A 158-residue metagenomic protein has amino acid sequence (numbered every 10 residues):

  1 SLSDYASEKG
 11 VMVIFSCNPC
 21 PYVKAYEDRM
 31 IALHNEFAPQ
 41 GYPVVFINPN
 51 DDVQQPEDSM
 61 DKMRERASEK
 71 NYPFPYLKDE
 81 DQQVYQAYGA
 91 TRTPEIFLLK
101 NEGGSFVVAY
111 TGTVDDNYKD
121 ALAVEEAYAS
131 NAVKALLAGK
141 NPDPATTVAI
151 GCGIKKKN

Functional and structural regions predicted by a protein language model:
S1-S7, T111-N158: Non-globular targeting/processing and membrane-anchoring segments
L2-K24, V44, V133: Short active-site neighborhood of thiol/selenol oxidoreductases, capturing the structured segment around
E8-V11, P39-V44, N71-P75: Loop/turn elements at helix/coil->beta-strand transitions in domains of secreted/extracellular proteins
I14, K24, E57, P75 (+1 more regions): Soluble non-cytosolic domains of exported or imported proteins
C17-Y26, I96, C152-K155: Short, thiol/selenol-centered motifs that function as redox-active sites or metal-ligating centers
N18-P19, P49-Q54, Y118-L122: Second-shell loop/turn segments in exported
K24-E69, E80-Q86: Structural microenvironment flanking redox-active thiols in thiol-disulfide oxidoreductases
R64-V108: Short, internal strand/loop/helix patches that form the active-site neighborhood or redox-interaction surface
